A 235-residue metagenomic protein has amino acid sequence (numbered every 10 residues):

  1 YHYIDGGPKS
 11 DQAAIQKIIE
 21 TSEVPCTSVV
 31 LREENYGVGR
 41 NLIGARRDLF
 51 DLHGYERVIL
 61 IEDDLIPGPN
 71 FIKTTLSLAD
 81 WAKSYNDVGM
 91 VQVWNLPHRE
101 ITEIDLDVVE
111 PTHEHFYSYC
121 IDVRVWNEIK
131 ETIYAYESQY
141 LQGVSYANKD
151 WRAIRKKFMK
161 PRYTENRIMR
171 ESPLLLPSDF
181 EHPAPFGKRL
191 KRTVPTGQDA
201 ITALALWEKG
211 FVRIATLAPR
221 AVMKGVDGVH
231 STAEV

Functional and structural regions predicted by a protein language model:
Y1-V30: Acidic donor-binding segment of Leloir-type glycosyltransferases
Y1-Y3, Q92-W94, A215-L217: Short beta-strand segments
E33-N41: A short, glycine-/small-residue-rich helix N-cap motif at loop->alpha-helix starts within glycosyltransferase
I43-R57: Active-site nucleotide-sugar/metal-binding loop of Leloir-type enzymes
G54-I66: Short beta-strand-to-loop acidic/aromatic patch adjacent to the donor-nucleotide binding site
L65, N70-L106: Conserved donor NDP-sugar-binding/catalytic core segment of glycosyltransferases
Y117-R124: Short glycine- and hydrophobic/aromatic-rich loop-to-beta-strand nucleating segment in the catalytic cores
Q142-V235: C-terminal catalytic/acceptor-binding lobe
